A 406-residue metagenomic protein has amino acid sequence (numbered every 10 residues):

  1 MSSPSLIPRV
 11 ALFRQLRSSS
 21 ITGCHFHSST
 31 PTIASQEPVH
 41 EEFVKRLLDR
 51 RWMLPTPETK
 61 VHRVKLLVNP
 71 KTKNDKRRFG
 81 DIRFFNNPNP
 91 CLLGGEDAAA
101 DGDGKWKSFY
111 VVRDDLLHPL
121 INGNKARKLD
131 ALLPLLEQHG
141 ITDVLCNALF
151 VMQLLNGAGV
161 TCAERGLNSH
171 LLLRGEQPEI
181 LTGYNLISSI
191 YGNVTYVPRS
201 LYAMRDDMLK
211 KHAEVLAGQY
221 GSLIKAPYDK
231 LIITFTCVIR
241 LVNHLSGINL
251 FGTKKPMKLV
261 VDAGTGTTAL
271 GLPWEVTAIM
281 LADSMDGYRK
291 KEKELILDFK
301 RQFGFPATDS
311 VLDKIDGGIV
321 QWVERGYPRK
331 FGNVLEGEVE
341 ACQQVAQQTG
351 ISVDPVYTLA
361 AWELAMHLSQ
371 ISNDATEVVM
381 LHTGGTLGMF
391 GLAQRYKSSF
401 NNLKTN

Functional and structural regions predicted by a protein language model:
S2-N406: PLP-dependent amino-acid enzyme catalytic core
